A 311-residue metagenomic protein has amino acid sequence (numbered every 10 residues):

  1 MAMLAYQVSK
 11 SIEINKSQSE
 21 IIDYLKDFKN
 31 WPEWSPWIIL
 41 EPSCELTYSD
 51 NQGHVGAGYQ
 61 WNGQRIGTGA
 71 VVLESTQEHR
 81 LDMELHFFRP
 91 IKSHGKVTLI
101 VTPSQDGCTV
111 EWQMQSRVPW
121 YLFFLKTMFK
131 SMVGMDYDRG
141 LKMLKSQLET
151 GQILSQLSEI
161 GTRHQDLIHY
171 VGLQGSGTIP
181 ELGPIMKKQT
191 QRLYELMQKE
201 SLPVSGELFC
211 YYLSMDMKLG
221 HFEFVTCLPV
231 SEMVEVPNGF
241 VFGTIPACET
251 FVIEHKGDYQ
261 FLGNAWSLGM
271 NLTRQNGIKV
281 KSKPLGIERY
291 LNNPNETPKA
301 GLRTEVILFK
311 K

Functional and structural regions predicted by a protein language model:
M1-A2, P36, L46, Y59-Q60 (+3 more regions): Intrinsically disordered, low-complexity segments enriched in polar/charged residues with Gly/Pro, especially when
M1-N51, Q165, L173, K188-R192: Hydrophobic ligand-binding cavity/cleft-lining segments
A2-I12, E74, E84-V101: Soluble, non-transmembrane catalytic domains of enzymes that act on hydrophobic metabolites at membranes
S9, K29-T68, T76-E78, G206-M215 (+1 more regions): Short beta-edge strand/loop motif at the mouth of beta-sheet-based domains
E13-I14, I39-T47, G56-G58, V71 (+3 more regions): Hydrophobic small-molecule pocket/channel-lining residues, especially in calycin-type beta-barrels
Q18, I38, R80, G177 (+1 more regions): Residue-level detector of flexible, active-site-proximal loop/helix-junction positions within diverse enzyme catalytic
V55, S75, H79-M83, C108-W112: A short hydrophobic beta-strand element
R65-G67, E84-H86, S93-K311: A solvent-exposed interaction/effector surface
